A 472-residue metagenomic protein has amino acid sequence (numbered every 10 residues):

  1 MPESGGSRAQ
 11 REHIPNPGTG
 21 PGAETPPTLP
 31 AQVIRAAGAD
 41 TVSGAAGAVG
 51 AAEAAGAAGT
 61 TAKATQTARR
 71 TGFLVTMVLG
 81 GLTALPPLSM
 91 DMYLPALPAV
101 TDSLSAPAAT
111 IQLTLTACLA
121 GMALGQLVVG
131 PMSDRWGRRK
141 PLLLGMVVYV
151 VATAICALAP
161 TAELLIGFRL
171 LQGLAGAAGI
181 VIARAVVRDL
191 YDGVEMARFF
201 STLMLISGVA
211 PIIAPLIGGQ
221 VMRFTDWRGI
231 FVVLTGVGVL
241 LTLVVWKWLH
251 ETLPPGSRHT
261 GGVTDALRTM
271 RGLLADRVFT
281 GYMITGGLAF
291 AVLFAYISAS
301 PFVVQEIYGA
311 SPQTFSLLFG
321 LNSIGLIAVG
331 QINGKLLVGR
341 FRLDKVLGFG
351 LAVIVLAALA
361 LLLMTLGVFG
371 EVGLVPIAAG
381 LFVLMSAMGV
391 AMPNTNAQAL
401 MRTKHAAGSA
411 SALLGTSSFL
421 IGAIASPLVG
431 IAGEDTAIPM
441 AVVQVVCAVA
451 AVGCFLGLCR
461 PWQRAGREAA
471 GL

Functional and structural regions predicted by a protein language model:
T61-A68, T252-M283: Juxtamembrane intracellular "pre-TM" segments in multi-pass secondary transporters
S103-S105, G137, L158-L164, A175 (+2 more regions): Helix-breaking motifs and short loop linkers at transmembrane-helix boundaries and internal kinks in secondary membrane
L124-E163: Conserved MFS/SLC helix-loop-helix module at the cytosolic interface between two early adjacent transmembrane helices
Q126-G137, V329-D344: Helix-to-loop junctions at the C-terminal end of transmembrane segments in multipass secondary transporters
K140-I155, T235, K345-L361: Structural signature of the two symmetry-related core transmembrane helices
V148-I155, E163-L171, V375-G380: Paired small-residue
P160, L164, S201-L249: Helix-loop-helix hairpin linking two adjacent transmembrane segments in secondary transporters
F168-S207: Cytoplasmic helix-loop-helix junction between adjacent transmembrane helices in 12-TM secondary transporters
